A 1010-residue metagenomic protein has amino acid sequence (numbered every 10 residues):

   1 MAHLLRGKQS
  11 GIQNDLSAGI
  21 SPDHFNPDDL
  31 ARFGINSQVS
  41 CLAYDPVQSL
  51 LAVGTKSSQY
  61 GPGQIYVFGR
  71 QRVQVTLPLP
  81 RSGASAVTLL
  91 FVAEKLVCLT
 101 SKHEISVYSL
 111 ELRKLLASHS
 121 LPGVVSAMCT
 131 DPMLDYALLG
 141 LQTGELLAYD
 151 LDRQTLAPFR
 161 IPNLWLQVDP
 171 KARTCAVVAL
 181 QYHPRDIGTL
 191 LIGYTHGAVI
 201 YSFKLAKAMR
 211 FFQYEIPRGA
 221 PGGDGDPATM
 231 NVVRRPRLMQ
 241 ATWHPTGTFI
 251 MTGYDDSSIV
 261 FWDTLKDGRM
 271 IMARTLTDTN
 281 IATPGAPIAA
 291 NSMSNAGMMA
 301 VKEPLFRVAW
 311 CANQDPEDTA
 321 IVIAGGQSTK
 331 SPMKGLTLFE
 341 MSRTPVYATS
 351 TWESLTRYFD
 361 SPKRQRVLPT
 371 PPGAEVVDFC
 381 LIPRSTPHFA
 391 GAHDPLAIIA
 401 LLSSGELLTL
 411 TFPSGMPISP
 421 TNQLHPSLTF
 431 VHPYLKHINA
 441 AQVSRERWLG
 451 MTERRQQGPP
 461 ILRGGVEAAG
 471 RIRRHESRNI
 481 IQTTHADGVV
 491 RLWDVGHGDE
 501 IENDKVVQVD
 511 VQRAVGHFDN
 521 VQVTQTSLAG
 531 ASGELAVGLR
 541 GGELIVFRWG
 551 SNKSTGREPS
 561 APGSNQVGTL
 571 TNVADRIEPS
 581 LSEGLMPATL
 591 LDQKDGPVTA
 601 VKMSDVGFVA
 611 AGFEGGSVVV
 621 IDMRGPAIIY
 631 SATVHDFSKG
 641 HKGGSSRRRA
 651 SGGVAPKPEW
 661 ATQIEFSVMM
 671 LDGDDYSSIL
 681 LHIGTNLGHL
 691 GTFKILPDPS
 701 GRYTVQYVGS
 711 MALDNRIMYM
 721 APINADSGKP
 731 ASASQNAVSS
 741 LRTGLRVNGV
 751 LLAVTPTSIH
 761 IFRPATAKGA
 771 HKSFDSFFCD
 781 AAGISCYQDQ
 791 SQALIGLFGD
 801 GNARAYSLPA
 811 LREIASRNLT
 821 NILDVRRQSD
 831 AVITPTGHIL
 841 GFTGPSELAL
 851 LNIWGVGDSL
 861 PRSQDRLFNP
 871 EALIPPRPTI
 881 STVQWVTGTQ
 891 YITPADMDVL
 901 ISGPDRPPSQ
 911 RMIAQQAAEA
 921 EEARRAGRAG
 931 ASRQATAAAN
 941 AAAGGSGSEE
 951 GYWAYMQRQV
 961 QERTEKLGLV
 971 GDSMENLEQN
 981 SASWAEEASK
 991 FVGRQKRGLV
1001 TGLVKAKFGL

Functional and structural regions predicted by a protein language model:
M1-L4, F1008-L1010: A positional/structural detector of protein chain ends, strongest at the extreme C-terminus and weakly at the extreme
A2-D15, I20, N36-R70, G83-E111 (+4 more regions): Eukaryotic assembly scaffold/adaptor repeat-domain signature, activating on surface loops/turns that link repeats
Q9-D29, A931-S946: Intrinsically disordered, low-complexity PEST-like regions enriched in Ser/Thr and acidic residues
N26-A31, Q38-S40, Y955-R958: A detector of helix-start/N-cap boundary segments at the beginnings of structured domains
Q74-V75: A broadly used, surface-exposed interaction patch
Y891-E950: Cytosolic terminal low-complexity segments enriched in Ser/Thr and acidic residues
A929-L1010: SNARE-motif-like long amphipathic alpha-helical rods in endomembrane trafficking proteins
